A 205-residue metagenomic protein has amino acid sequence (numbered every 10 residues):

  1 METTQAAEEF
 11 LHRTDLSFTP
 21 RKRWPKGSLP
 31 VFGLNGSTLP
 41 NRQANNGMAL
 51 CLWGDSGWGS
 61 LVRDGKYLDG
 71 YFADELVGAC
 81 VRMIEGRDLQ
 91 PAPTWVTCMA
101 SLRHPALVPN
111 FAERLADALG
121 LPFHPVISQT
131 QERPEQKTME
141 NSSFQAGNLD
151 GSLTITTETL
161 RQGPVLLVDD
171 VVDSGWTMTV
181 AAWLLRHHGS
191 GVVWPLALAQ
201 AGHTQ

Functional and structural regions predicted by a protein language model:
M1-W95, E113, S128-T159, A199-H203: Active-site-facing substrate-recognition patch
Q90-S101, L166: Short glycine-rich phosphate-binding loop at a beta-alpha junction
N110, R114, V180-L184: Active-site signature of alpha/beta-hydrolase-fold catalytic machinery across serine- and Asp/Cys-nucleophile hydrolases
G120-V126: Conserved phosphate-binding/catalytic loops in two-lobed NTP-binding clefts
P122, P164, G191-W194: Residues at the starts of beta-strands that form the adenosine-phosphate
P125, L167, P195-A197: Structural beta-sheet core signal
L167-A181: A phosphate-binding catalytic loop at a beta-strand-loop-alpha-helix junction that coordinates phosphoryl groups
A182-Q205: A short, conserved beta-to-alpha structural element at the edge of catalytic cores that scaffolds binding
